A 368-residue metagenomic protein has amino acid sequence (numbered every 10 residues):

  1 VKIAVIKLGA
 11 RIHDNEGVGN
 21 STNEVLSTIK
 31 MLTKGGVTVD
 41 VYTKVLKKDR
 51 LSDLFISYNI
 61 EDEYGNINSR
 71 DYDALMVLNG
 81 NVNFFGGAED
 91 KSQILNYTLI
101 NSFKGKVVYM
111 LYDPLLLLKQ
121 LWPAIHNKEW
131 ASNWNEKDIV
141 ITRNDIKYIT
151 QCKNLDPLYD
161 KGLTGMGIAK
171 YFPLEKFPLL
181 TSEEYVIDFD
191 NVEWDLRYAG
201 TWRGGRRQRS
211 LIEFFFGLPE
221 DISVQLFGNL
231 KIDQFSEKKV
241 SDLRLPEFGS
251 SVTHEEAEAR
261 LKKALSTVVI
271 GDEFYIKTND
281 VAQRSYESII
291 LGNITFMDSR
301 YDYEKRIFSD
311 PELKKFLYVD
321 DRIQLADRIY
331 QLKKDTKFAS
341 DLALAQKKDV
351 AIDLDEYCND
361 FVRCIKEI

Functional and structural regions predicted by a protein language model:
K2-E61, V77-T98, L111-K314, L354-Y357: Nucleotide-sugar donor-binding catalytic core of glycosyltransferases
L54, E61-R70, L332: Short amphipathic alpha-helix with an adjacent loop that forms part of the alpha/beta core around
K104-V107: Short beta-strand/loop segments at the ligand-binding rim of alpha/beta enzyme cores
S288, L325, Q346: Hydrophobic, well-ordered secondary-structure elements that form the walls of internal hydrophobic environments
L317-F338: C-terminal "capping" alpha-helix adjacent to the active site of nucleotide-linked donor transferases in cell-envelope
K333-E367: A charged, aromatic-enriched C-terminal amphipathic alpha-helix characteristic of glycosyltransferases across folds
